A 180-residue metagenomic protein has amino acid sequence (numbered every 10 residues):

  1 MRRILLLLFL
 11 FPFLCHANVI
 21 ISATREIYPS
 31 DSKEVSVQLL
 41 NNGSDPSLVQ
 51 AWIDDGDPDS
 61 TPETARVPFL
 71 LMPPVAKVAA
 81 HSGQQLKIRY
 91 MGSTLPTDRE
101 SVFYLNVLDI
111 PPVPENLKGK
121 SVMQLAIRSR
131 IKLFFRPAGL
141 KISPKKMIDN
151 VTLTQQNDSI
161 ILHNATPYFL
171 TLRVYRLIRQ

Functional and structural regions predicted by a protein language model:
R3-C15: Sec-dependent N-terminal signal peptides
A17-L40, I142-Q155, S159: Beta-sheet-dominated interaction scaffolds and their linkers
V35-N41, I88, F103-L108, S159-N164: Buried hydrophobic-core signal for structured, non-transmembrane domains
Q38, L48-W52, Q85-K87, Y104-N106 (+1 more regions): Soluble periplasmic/extracytoplasmic beta-strand elements of cell-envelope proteins
N42, D54-G56, G83, M91-S93 (+3 more regions): Solvent-exposed coil/turn segments that connect beta secondary-structure elements in extracytoplasmic/periplasmic
G43-E63, T166-Q180: Short acidic, flexible loop segments centered on an aromatic residue
T61-T94, Q180: Intrinsically disordered, low-complexity Pro/Gly/Ser/Thr-rich segments with frequent PxxP/GP/PP motifs and embedded
M91-A138: Terminal connector regions
